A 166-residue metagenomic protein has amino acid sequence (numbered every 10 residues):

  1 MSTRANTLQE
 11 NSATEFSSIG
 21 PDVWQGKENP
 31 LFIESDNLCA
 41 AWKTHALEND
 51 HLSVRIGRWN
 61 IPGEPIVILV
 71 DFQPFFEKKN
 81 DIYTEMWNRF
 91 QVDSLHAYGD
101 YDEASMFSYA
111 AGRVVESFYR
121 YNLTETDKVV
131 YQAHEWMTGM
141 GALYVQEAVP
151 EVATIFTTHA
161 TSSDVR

Functional and structural regions predicted by a protein language model:
M1-R166: Catalytic cores of nucleotide-sugar-dependent glycosyltransferases that transfer UDP/GDP/TDP-activated
